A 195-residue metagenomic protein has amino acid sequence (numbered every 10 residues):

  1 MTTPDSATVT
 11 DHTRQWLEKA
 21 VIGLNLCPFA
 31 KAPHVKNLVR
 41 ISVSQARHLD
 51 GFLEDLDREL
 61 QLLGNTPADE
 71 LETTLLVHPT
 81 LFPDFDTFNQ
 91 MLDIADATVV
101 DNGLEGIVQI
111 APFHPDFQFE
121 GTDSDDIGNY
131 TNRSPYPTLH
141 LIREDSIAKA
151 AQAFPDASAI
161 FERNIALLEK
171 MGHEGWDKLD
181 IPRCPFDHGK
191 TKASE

Functional and structural regions predicted by a protein language model:
T2-E195: Expand to "…catalyze enediolate/carbanion chemistry for C-C bond making/breaking, isomerization, decarboxylation
